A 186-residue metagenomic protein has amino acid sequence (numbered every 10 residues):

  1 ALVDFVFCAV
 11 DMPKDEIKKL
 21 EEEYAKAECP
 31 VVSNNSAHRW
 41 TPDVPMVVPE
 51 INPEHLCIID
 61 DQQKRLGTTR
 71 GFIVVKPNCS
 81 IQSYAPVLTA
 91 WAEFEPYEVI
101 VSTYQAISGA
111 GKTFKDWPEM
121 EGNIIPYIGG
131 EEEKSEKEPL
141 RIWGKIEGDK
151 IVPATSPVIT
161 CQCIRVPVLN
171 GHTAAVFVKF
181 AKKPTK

Functional and structural regions predicted by a protein language model:
A1-M120, I124-P126, P157-V158, K182: N-terminal Rossmann-like NAD(P) cofactor-binding subdomain of oxidoreductases, focused on the glycine-rich
S108-K186: Charged docking surfaces used in two-component/phosphorelay signaling
